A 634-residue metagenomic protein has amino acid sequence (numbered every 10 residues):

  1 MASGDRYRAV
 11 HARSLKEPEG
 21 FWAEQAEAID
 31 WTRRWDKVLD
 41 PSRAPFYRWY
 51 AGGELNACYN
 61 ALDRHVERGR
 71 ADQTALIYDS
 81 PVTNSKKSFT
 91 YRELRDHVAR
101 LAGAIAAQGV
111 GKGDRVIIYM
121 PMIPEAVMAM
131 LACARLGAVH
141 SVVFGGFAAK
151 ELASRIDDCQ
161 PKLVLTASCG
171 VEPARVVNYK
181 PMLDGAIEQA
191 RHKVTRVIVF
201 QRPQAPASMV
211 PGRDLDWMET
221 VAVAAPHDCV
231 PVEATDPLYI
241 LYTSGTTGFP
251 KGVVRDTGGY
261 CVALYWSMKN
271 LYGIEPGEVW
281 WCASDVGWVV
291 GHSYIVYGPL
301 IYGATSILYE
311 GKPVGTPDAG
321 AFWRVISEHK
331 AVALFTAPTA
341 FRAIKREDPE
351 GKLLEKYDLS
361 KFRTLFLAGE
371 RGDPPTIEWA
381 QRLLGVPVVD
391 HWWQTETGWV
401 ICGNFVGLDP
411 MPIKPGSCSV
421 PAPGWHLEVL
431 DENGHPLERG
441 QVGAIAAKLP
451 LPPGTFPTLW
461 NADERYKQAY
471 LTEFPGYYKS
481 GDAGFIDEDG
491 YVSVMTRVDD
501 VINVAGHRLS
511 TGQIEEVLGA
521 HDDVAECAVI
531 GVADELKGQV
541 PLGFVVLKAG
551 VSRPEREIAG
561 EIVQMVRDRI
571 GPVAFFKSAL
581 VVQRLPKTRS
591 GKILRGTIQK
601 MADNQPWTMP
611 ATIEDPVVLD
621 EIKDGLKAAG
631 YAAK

Functional and structural regions predicted by a protein language model:
C58, L76-L131, A148-A153, M209 (+2 more regions): Conserved AMP-binding/adenylate-forming core of the ANL superfamily
D72-T74, V197-A205, M209-Y242, F249 (+4 more regions): Conserved pre-ATP/AMP-binding loop-to-beta segment of ANL
L131, R135-E219, P338: Structural core segment of the AMP-binding/adenylate-forming
V143-S168, L183, S327, L334 (+7 more regions): AMP-binding/adenylate-forming catalytic core of the ANL superfamily
T195, V199-Q201, L536, D568-I593 (+1 more regions): AMP-binding/adenylate-forming catalytic domain of the ANL superfamily
C261-V279, V289-A333, R346-K352: Conserved AMP-binding/adenylation subdomain of ANL enzymes
A304, V332-T336, K345-P412, H426 (+1 more regions): Gly/Ser/Thr-rich phosphate-binding loop
V420-G424, H435-Y470, L509, P606-W607: Conserved ATP/PPi-binding loop(s) of AMP-dependent carboxylate-activating enzymes
